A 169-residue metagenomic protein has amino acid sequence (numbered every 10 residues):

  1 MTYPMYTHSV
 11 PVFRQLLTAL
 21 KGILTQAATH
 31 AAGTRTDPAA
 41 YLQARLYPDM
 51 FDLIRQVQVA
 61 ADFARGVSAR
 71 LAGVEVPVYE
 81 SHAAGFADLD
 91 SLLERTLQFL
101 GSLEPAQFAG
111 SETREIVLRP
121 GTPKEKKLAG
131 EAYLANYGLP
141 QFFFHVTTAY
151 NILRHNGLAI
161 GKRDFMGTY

Functional and structural regions predicted by a protein language model:
Y3-Q26, A39, R45-A69, E94 (+1 more regions): Aromatic-residue-lined binding/catalytic grooves and analogous aromatic/hydrophobic interfacial grooves in multimeric
L20-T34, A149, L153: Long, well-ordered alpha-helical segments
A31-Q43, S102-L134, M166: Acidic interhelical loop/turn segments
L42-V76, E125-G161: Short, contiguous alpha-helical
R65-L103: Helix-adjacent hinge/juxtasegments
I160-Y169: Short, highly charged C-terminal tails/helix-capping segments
